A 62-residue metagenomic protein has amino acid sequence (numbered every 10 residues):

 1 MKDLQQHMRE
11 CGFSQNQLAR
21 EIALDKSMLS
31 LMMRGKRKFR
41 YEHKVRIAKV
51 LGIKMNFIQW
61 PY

Functional and structural regions predicted by a protein language model:
M1-F13, N56-W60: A short, Lys/Arg-rich alpha-helix, primarily the initiator
L4, Q15, K26, K44: Helix-turn-helix DNA-binding elements, focusing on the entry/boundary residues of the two helices that contact DNA
H7, E21-I22, M32, P61: Residues in the recognition helix of alpha-helical DNA-binding motifs
Q17, M28, F57: Residues in the helix-turn-helix
L18-R20, I47: Short alpha-helical "recognition helix" segments of helix-turn-helix
L24-K38: Recognition helix of helix-turn-helix/homeodomain-like DNA-binding domains that insert into the DNA major groove
E42-F57: DNA major-groove recognition helix of helix-turn-helix/homeodomain DNA-binding modules
